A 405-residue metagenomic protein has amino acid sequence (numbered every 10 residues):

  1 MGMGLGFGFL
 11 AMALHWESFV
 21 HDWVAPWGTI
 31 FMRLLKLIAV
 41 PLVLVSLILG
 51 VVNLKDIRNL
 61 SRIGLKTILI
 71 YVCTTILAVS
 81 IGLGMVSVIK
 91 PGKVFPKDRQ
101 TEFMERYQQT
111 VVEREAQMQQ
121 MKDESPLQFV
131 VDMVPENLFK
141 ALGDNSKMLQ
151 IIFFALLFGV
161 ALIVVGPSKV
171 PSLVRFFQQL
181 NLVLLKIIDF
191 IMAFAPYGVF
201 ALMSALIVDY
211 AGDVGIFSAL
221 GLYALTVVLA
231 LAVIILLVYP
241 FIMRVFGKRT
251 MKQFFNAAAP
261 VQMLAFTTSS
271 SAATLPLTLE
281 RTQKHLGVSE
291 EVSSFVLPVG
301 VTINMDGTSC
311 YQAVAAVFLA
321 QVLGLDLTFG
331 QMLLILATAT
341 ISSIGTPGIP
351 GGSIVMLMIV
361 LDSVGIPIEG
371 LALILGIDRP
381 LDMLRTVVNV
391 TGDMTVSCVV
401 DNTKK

Functional and structural regions predicted by a protein language model:
M1-L47: Anchoring transmembrane alpha helix of integral membrane proteins
L5-W16, M32-L35, K66-I76, S80 (+2 more regions): Signature of multi-pass transmembrane helix bundles
W16-W23, S61, F176, D213-G221 (+3 more regions): Membrane-water interface of transmembrane alpha-helices in multipass transporters/channels
A39-V43, G198-V199, S270-T278, V292 (+3 more regions): Transmembrane helix boundary and interhelical junction motifs in multipass membrane proteins
V52-N59, V94, V165-P171, Q179 (+6 more regions): Juxtamembrane helix-boundary/capping and inter-helix hinge elements in multi-pass membrane proteins
N59-K66, K186-F190, H285-G300, F329-G330 (+1 more regions): Membrane-interface alpha-helices at helix entry/exit sites of multi-pass transporters
P260-S343, V396-S397, K404-K405: Helix-loop-helix junctions within the multi-pass membrane cores of secondary transporters/permeases
A313-K405: Transmembrane alpha-helical segments and their short flanking loops that form helix-hairpins/helix-helix interfaces
